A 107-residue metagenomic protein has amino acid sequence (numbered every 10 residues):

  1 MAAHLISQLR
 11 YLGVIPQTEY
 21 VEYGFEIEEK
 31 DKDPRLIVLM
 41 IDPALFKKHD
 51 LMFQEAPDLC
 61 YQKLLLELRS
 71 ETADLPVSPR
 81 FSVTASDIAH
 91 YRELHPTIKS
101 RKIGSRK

Functional and structural regions predicted by a protein language model:
M1-R35: Short, charged/polar N-terminal "headpieces" of proteins
L5, V14-E19, M40, E55 (+2 more regions): Generic detection of intrinsically disordered/low-complexity segments and helix-coil linkers/edges
R35-K48: A short, surface-exposed beta-strand/turn
L45-K107: Acidic, low-complexity intrinsically disordered segments
